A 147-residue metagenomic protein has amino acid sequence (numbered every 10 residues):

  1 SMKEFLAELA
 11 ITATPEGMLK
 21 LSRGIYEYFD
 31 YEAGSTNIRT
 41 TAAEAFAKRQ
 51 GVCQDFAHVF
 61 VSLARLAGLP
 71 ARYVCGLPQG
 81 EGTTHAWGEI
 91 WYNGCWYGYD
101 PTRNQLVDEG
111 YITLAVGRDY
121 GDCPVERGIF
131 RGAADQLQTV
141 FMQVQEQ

Functional and structural regions predicted by a protein language model:
S1-G51, V59, Y120, R131-Q147: Secondary-structure boundary elements
R23, D55-A134: Hydrophobic/aromatic-rich core segments of domains that either
